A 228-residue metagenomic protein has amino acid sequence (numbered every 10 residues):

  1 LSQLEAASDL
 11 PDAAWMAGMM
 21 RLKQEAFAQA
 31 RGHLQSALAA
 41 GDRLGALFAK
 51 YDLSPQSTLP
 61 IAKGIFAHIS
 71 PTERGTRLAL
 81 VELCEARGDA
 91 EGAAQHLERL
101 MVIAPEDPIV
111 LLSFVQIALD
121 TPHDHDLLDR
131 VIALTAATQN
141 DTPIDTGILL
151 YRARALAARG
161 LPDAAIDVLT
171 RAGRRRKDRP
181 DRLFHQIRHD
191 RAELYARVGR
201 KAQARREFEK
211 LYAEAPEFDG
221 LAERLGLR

Functional and structural regions predicted by a protein language model:
L1-L4, Q29-A37, E91-R99, H125-Q139 (+2 more regions): Alpha-helical repeat scaffolds
S2-D9, L38-R43, G64-S70, E98-E106 (+3 more regions): Solenoid-like repeat scaffolds
S8-A14, E25, Q29, I69-L78 (+5 more regions): Generic helix N-cap/helix-start motif at coil->alpha-helix transitions
Q24, R87, T121-H125, R159 (+1 more regions): Structural motif corresponding to the intra-repeat A-B loop/turn of tetratricopeptide repeats
G45-H68: Acidic, Ser/Thr- and Gly/Pro-rich intrinsically disordered linkers and low-complexity segments that flank or connect
L112-H189: Alpha-helical adaptor scaffolds
R205-R206, K210-R228: Terminal, low-structured helical/coil segments at or just beyond the last alpha-helical repeat
